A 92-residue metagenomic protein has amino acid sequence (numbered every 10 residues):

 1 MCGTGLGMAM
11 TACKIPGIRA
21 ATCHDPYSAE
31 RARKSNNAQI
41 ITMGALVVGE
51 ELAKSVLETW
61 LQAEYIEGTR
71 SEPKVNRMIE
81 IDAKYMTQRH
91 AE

Functional and structural regions predicted by a protein language model:
M1-C23: Helix-adjacent hinge/juxtasegments
P26-E92: C-terminal binding/interaction regions
